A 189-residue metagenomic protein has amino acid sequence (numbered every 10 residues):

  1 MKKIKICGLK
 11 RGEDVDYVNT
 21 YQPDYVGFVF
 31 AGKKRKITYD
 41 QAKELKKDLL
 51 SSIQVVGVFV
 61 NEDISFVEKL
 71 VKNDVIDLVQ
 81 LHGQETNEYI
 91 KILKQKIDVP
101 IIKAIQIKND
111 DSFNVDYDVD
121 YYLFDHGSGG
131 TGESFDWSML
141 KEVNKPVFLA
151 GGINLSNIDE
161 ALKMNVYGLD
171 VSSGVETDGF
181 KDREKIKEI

Functional and structural regions predicted by a protein language model:
M1-K3, D118: A structure-centric signal for secondary-structure junctions around beta-strands
K3-G83, E88-I92, I97-K103: Short Lys/Arg-rich amphipathic alpha-helical segments
Y39-D48, K69-N73, Q84-S173, K181-I189: Short loop-to-alpha-helix "cap/lid" segments that border enzyme active sites across diverse enzyme classes
E176: Substrate-binding clefts and catalytic carboxylate motifs of secreted carbohydrate-active enzymes
